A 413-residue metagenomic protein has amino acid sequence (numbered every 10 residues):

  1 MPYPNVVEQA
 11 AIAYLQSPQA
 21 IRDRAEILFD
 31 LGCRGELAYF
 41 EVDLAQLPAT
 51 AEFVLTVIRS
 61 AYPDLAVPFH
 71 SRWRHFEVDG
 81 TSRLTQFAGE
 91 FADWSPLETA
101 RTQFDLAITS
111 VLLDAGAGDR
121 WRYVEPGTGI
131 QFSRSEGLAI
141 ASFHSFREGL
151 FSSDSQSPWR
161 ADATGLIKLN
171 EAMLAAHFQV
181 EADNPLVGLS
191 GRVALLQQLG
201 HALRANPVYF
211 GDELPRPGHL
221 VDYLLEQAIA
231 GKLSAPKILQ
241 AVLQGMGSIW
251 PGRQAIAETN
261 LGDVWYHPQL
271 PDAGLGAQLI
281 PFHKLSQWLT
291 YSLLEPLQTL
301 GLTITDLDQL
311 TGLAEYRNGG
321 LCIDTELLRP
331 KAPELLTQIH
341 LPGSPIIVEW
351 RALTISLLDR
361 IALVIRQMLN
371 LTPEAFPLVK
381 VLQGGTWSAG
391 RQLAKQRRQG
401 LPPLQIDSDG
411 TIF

Functional and structural regions predicted by a protein language model:
M1-L300, T305-E334, P345-F413: Extended, well-ordered protein cores
